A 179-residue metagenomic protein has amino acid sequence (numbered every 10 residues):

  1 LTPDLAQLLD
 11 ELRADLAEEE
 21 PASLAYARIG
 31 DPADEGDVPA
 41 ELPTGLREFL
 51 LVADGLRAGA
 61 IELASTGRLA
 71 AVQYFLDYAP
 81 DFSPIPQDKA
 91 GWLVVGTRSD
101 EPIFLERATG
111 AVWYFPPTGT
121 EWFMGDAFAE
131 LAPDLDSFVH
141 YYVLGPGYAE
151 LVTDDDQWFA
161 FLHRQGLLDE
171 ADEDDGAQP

Functional and structural regions predicted by a protein language model:
L1-F104, L151, H163-P179: A surface-exposed partner-binding patch
L1-L5, M124, F128-A132, L151-D155: Intrinsic-disorder-associated interaction segments
E106-T109: Short acidic-glycine loop/turn motifs at beta-strand connectors
F115-Y148: Compact, glycine/acidic-enriched structural inserts
M124, F138, Q157-H163: Glycine-rich, aromatic-bearing surface loops/beta-hairpins
